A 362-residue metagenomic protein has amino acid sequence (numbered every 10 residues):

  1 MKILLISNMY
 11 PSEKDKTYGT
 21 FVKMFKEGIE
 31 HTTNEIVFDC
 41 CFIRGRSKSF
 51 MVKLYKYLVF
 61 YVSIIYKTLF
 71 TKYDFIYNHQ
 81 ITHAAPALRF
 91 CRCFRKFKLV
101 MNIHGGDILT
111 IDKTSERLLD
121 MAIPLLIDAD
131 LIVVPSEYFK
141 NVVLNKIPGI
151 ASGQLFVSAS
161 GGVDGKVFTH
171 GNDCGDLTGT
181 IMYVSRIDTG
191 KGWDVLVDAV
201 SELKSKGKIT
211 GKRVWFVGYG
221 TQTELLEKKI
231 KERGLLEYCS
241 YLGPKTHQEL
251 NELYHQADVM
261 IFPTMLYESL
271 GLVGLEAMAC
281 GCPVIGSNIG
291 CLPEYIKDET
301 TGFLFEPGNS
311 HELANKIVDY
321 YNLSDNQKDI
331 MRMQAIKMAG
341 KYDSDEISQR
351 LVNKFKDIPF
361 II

Functional and structural regions predicted by a protein language model:
L4, V133, C174-V200, W215: Conserved donor-binding/catalytic core segment of Leloir-type glycosyltransferases
N78-A84: Short His-centered aromatic/hydrophobic patch
I127-Q154: A short, active-site helix/loop in glycosyltransferases that binds the activated sugar's phosphate group
Y138-F139, V157-F168, T221, T246: Short beta-strand->alpha-helix junction loop in the catalytic core of nucleotide-activated group-transfer enzymes
E227-K245: Nucleotide-activated donor-binding/catalytic signature segment of Leloir-type glycosyltransferases, i.e., the conserved
P244-K245, E252-A257: Short alpha-helical donor nucleotide-sugar binding micro-motif in glycosyltransferases
P283-G286: Short hydrophobic beta-strand element within catalytic cores of glycosyltransferases and related nucleotide-activated
D298-E299, F303-S310, D319-D325: Conserved acidic donor-binding segment of nucleotide-sugar-dependent glycosyltransferases
